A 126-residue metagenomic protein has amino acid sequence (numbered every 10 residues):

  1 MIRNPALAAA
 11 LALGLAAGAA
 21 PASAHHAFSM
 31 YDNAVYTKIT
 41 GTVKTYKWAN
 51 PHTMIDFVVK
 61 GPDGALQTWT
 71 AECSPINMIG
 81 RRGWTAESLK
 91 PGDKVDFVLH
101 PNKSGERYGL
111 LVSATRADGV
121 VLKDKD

Functional and structural regions predicted by a protein language model:
M1-A9: Bacterial N-terminal signal peptides that target proteins for export
A8-G18: Bacterial N-terminal signal peptides
A19-A24: Sec/Tat signal peptide C-region and signal peptidase I cleavage site
I39-V43: Conserved hydrophobic positions within beta-strands
A49-K60: Short aromatic-glycine-enriched beta-strand elements
C73-R81: Short, structured beta-strand/loop micro-motifs enriched in basic residues and often containing a Trp
R81-D96: Short nucleic-acid-contacting surface segments enriched for D/E, G, S/T with interspersed K/R
N102-K125: OB-fold/S1-family single-stranded nucleic acid-binding modules
